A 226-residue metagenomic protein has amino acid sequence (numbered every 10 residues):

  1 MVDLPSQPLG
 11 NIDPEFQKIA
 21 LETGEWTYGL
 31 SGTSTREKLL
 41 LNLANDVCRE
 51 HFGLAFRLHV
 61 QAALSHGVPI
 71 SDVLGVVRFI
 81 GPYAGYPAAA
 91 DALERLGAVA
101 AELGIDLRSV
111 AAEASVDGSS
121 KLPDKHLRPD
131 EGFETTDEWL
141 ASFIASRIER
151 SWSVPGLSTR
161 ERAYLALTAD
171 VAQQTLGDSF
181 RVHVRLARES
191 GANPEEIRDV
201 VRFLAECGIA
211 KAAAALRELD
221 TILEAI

Functional and structural regions predicted by a protein language model:
M1-L39, C48-R57, S65, P87-R160 (+4 more regions): Acidic, glycine/proline-rich low-complexity segments that act as flexible tails and inter-domain linkers
L39-D46, V76-V77, R162-D170, V201: Short, structured motif recognition centered on aromatic/hydrophobic residues
H59-D91: Hydrophobic/aromatic-rich structural module bridging two neighboring secondary-structure elements via a short loop
S71-D72, I105-V110, E195-E196: Boundary/linker segments of alpha-helical solenoid repeat arrays
V73, V77-I80, L96, F180 (+2 more regions): Fold-core signature of tandem repeat domains
V182-V184, S190, E196, V200-V201: Extended hydrophobic/aromatic segments used for targeting, binding, or gating
